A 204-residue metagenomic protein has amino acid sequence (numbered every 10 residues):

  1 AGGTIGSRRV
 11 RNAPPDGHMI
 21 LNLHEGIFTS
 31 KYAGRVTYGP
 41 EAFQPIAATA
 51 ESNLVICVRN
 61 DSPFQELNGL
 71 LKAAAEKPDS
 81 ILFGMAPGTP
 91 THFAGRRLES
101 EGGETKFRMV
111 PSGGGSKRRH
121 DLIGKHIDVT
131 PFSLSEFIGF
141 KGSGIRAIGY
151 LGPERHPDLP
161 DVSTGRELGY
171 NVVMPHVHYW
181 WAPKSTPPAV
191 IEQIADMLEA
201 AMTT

Functional and structural regions predicted by a protein language model:
A1-G3, G114-G115: Gly/Ser-rich catalytic serine loop of serine hydrolases
G2, R9, P14, E66 (+3 more regions): Conserved functional loop/turn residues at catalytic and ligand-binding sites
T4-S30: A compact, surface-exposed functional segment
T4-S7, R118-R119, E136-F137: Short, hydrophobic alpha-helical packing/hinge segments within bilobed ligand-binding/sensory domains
N12-H18, K31-K117, E167, P175-T204: Hinge/capping helix and adjacent helix->loop/strand transition within the periplasmic-binding protein
G17-L21, V55, D128-V129, A147: Short, Asp-centered acidic motifs that coordinate Mg2+ and/or phosphate in catalytic or ligand-binding sites
E25-R35, H92, R96-E101, G124 (+1 more regions): A ligand-binding cleft/hinge motif common to bilobed small-molecule-binding domains
